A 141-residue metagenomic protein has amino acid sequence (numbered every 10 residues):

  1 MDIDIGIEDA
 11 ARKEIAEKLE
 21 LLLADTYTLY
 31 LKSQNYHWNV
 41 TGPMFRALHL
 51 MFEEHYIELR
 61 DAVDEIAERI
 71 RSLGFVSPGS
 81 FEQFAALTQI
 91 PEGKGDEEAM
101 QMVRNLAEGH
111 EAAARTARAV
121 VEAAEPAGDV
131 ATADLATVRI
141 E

Functional and structural regions predicted by a protein language model:
M1-D2, L31-S33, Q83-L87: Short acidic/polar alpha-helix capping motifs at helix-coil junctions
M1-L22, A99: Disorder-to-helix initiation segments
I7-E14, L29-E54, V120-T132: Helix-loop segments that flank and shape redox-cofactor active sites
E20, A24-Y27, E53, I57-D64 (+3 more regions): Generic structural signal for well-ordered, non-transmembrane alpha-helical segments in soluble/cytosolic regions
L22-W38, I66-R69, E111-A123: Long, well-ordered alpha-helical segments
V40-Q83: Conserved alpha-helical segments that form or flank metal/cofactor-binding pockets of metalloenzymes
E68, A85-V138: Acidic/histidine-rich alpha-helical segments that form the ligand environment of transition-metal centers
